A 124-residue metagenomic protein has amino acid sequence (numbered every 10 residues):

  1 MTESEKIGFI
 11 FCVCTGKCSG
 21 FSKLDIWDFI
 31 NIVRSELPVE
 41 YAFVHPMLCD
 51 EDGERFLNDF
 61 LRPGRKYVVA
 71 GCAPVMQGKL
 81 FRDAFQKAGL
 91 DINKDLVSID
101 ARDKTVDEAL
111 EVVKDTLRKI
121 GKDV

Functional and structural regions predicted by a protein language model:
M1-V124: Iron-sulfur-associated redox domains of electron-transfer enzymes in respiratory and anaerobic energy metabolism
